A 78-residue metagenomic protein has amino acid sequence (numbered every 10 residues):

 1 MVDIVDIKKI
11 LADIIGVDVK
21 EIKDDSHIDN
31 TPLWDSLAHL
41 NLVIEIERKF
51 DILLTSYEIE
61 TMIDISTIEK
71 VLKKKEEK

Functional and structural regions predicted by a protein language model:
V2-W34, A38-V43, K49-K78: Phosphopantetheine-dependent thiolation modules in NRPS/PKS and related acyl-activating systems
